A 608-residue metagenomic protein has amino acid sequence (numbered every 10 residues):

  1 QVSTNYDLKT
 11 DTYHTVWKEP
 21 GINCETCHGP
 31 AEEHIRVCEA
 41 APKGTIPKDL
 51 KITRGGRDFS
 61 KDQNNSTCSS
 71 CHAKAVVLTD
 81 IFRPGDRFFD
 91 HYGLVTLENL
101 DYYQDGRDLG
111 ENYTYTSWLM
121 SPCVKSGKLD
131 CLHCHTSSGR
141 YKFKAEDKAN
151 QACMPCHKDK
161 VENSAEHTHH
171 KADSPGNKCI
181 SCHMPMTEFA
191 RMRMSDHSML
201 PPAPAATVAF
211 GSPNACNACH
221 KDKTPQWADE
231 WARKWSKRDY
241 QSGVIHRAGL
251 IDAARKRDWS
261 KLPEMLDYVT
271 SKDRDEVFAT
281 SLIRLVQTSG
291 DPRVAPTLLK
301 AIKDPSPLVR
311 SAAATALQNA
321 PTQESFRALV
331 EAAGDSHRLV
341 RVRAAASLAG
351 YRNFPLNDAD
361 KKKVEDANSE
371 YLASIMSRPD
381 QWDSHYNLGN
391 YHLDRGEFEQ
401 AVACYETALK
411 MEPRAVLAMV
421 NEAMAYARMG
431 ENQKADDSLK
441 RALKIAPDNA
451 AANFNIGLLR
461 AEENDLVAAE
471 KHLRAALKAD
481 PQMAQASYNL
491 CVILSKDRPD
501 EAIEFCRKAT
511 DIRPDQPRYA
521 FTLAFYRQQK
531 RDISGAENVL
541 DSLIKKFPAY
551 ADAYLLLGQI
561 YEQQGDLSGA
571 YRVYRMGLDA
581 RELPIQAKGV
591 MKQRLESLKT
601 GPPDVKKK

Functional and structural regions predicted by a protein language model:
S3-R274, S289, S336: Primarily the internal scaffold of c-type cytochrome electron-transfer domains, especially repeated/multiheme c-type
W259-V269, D291-K303, T322-A333, P355-L372 (+1 more regions): Amphipathic alpha-helical scaffolding segments comprising HEAT/armadillo-like alpha-solenoid repeats
T270-D275, I302-L308, A333-L339, S377-P379: Short coil turns that connect the paired helices of HEAT/ARM alpha-solenoid repeats
E276, P307-R310, R338, W382-D383 (+6 more regions): Helix-start (N-cap) detector for alpha-helical repeat units in TPR-like alpha-solenoids, especially tetratricopeptide
S289, D304-P305, A320, D335 (+8 more regions): Structural marker of alpha-solenoid helical repeat scaffolds
P292-R293, Q323-F326, D360-L372, R395-T407 (+5 more regions): Structural signature of tandem alpha-helical TPR/SEL1-like repeats, specifically the intra-repeat loop/turn
A312, A316, R343, S347 (+7 more regions): Canonical tetratricopeptide repeat
